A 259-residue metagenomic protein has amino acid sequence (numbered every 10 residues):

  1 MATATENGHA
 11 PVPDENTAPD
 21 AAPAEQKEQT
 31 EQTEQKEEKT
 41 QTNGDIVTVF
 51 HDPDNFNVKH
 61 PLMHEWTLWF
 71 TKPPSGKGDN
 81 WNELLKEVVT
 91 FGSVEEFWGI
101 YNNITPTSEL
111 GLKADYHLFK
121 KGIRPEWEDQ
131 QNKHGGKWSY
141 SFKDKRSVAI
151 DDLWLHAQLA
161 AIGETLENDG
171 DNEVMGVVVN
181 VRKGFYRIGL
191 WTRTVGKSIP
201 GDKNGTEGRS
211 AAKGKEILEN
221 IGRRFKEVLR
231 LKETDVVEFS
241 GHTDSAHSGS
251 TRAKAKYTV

Functional and structural regions predicted by a protein language model:
M1-P61, S250-V259: Intrinsic disorder/low-complexity signal
G44-D54, I100-G111, D151-L159: Short charge-dense sequence patches
F56-K59, K77, E87-V88, W127-Q131 (+1 more regions): Beta-strand elements of modular eukaryotic interaction domains
L62-V88: Glycine-rich loop/turn
G78-N80, G99-Y101, E109-K113, P200-G201: Intrinsically disordered, low-complexity regions enriched in proline, serine, glycine and charged residues
N82-I104, Y140: Extended catalytic/binding region for NAD+/ADP-ribose chemistry, centered on the ART fold
S108, D115-V259: Conserved NAD+-utilizing ADP-ribose enzyme module
